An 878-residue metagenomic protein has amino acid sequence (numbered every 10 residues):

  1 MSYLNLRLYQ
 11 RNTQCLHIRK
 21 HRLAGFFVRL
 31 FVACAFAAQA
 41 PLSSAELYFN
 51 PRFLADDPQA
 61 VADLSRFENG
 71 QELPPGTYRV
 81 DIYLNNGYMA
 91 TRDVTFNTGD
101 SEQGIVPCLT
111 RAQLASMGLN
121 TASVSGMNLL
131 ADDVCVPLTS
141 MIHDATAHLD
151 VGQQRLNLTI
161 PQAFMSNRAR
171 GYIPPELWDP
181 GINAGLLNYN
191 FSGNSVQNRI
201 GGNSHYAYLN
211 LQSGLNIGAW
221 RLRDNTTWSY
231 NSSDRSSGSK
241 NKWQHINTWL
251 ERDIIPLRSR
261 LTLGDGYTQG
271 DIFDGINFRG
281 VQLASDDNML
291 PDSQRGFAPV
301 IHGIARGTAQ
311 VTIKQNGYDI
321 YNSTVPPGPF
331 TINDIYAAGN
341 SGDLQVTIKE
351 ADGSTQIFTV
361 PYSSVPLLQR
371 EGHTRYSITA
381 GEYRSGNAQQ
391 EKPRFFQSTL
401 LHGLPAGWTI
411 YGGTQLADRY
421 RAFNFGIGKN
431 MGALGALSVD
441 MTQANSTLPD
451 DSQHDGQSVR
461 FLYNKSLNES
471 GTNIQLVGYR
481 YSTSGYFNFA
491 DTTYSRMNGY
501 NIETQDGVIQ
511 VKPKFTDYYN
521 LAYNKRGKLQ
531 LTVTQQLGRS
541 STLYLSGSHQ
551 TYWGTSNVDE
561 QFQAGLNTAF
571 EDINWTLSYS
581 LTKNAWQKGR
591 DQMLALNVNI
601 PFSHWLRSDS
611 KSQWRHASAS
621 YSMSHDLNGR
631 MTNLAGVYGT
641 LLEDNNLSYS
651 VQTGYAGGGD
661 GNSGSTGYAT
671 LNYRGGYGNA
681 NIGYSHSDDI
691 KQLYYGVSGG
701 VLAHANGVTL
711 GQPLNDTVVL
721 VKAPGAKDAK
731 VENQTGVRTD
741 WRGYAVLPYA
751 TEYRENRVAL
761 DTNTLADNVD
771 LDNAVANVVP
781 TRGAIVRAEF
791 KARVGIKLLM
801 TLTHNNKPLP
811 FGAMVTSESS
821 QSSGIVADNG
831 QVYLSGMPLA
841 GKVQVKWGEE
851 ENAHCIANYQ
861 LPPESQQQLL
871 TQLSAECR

Functional and structural regions predicted by a protein language model:
S2-R11, I18-R19, F27-F297, D626-L702: Post-signal-peptide, soluble extracytosolic/periplasmic N-terminal scaffold domains of envelope/secretory systems
F67-G70, Y83-L84, I173-L177, V300-T308 (+3 more regions): Structural motif
R111-S116, Q345-I348, A669, R754-L765 (+1 more regions): A short, solvent-exposed beta-strand micro-motif common in secreted/extracellular proteins
G118-N120, F164, D761-V775, W847-Q860: A short, solvent-exposed loop/turn motif at the edges and junctions of modular extracellular/periplasmic domains
R155-T159, P366-Q369, A774-G795, Y859-R878: Extracellular beta-sheet/turn segments enriched in Thr/Pro/Gly and aliphatic residues
Q162, G181-R199, W220-S232, L261-D265 (+13 more regions): Transmembrane beta-strand segments that form the barrel wall of outer-membrane beta-barrel proteins
W178-P180, H205-G218, K242-I255, K392-A406 (+11 more regions): Feature captures outer-membrane beta-barrel proteins of Gram-negative bacteria and organelles
V511-D517, A522-E818, S823, A827-Y833 (+1 more regions): Exposed, low-structure sequence patches enriched in small/polar residues
